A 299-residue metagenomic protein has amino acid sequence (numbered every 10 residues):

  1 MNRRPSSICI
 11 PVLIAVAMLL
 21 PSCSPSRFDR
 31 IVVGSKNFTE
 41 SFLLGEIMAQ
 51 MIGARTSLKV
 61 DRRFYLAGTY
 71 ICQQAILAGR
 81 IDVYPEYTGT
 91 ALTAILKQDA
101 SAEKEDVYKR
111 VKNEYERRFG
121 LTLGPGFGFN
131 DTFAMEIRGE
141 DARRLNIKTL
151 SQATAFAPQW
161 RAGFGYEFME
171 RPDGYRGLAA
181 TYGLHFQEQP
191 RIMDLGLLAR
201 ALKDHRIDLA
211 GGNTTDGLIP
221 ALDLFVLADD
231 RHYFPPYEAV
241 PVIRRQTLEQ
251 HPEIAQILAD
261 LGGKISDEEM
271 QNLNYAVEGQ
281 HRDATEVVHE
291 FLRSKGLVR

Functional and structural regions predicted by a protein language model:
L20-S22: C-terminal motif of bacterial Sec signal peptides marking the signal peptidase cleavage site
F28-E40, L58-F64, P158-G163: Short, well-ordered beta-strand elements
M48-T56, L150-E188, E290-L297: Ligand-binding cleft/hinge of the Venus flytrap
K59-Q74, E188-R200: Short helix-initiation/N-cap motifs at beta->coil->alpha
L77-E86, P158-W160, G177, L202-G212: Alpha-to-beta junction loops
I95-G124, D204-R206, L218-H232: Ligand-binding "clamshell"
D106-R161, R245, G263-D267: A conserved helix-loop-strand patch within extracytoplasmic ligand-binding domains of the periplasmic binding
M169, D173-L184, P252-R299: An extracytoplasmic/periplasmic, membrane-proximal ligand-sensing/linker region
